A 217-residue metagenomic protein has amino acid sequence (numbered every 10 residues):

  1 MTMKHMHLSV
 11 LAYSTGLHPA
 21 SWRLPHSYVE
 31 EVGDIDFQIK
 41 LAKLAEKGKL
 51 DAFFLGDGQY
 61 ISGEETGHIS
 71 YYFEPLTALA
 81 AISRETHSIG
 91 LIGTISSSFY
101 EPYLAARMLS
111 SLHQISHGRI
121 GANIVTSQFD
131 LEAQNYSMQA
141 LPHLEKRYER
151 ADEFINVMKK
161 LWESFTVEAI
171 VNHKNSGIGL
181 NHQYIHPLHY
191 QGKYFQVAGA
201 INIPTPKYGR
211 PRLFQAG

Functional and structural regions predicted by a protein language model:
M1-E85, Y208-P211: N-terminal beta1-alpha1-beta2 module of alpha/beta enzyme domains
K4, E101, A106-G217: Internal, glycine-rich beta/alpha segment that forms the wall or movable "lid" of small-molecule/cofactor binding
Y13, G58, S96-S98, V125-F129: Active-site beta-loop-alpha junctions enriched in small/polar residues
P25-G33, E65-I69, G90-Y100, L141-E145: The substrate-binding groove and active-site-proximal loops of carbohydrate-active enzymes, especially glycoside
V29-Q38, F99-S111: Glycine-rich anion/phosphate-binding loops
F53, L91, I120-A122: Hydrophobic residues within beta-strands of alpha/beta enzymes
G56, T94-I95, Q215-A216: Short His-Asn-centered micro-motif
E85-S88, S116: Glycine-enriched alpha-helix->loop->beta-strand junction motifs that scaffold or abut catalytic
